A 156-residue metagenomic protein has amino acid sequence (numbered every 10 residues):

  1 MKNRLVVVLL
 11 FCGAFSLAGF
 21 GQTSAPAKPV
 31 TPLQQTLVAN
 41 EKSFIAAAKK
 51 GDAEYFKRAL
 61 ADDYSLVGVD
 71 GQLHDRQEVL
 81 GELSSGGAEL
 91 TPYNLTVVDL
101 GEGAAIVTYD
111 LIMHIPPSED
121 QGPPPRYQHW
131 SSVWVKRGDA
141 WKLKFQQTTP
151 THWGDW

Functional and structural regions predicted by a protein language model:
M1-R4: Positively charged n-region of N-terminal signal peptides that target proteins for export
V7-A18: Bacterial N-terminal signal peptides
Q22-R58, D63-W156: A beta-strand edge to alpha-helix "cap/lid" segment located at domain peripheries
